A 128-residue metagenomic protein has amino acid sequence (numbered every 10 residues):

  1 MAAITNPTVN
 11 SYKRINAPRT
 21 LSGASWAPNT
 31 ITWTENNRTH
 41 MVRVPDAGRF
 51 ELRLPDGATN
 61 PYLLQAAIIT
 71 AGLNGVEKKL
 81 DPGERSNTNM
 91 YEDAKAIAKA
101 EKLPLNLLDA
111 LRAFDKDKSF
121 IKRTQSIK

Functional and structural regions predicted by a protein language model:
M1-S86, K95-A100: Active-site capping/gating regions of soluble enzymes
T88-K128: Acidic, glycine-enriched catalytic cores built around paired aspartates
